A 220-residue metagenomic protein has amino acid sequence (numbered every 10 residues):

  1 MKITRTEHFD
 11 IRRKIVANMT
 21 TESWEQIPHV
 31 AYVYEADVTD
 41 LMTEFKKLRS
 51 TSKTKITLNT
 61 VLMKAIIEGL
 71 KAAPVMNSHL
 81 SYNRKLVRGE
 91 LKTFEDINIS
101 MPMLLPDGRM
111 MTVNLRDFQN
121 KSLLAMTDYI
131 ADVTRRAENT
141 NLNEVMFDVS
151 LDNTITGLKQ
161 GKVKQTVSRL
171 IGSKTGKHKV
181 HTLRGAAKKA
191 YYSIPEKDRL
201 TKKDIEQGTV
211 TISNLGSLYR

Functional and structural regions predicted by a protein language model:
M1-R220: C-terminal catalytic/motor cores of large multi-domain enzyme assemblies
